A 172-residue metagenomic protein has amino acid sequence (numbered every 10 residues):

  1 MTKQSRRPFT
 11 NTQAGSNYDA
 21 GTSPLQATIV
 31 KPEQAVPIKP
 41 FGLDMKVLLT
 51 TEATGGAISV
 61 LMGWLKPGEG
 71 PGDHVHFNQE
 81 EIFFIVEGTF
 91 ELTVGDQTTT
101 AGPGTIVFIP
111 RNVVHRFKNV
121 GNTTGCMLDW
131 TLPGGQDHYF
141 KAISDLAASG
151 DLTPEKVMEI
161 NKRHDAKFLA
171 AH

Functional and structural regions predicted by a protein language model:
T2-I58, S149-H172: A short, N-terminal "cap"/entry segment at the start of jelly-roll beta-barrel domains of the cupin/DSBH fold
I29-K31, D96-V114: Short acidic-glycine-tyrosine-enriched beta hairpin
K31, D44-V47, L61-H76: Conserved short histidine dyad/triad with adjacent acidic residue
V47, V60-W64, I82, T98 (+1 more regions): Conserved hydrophobic/aromatic beta-strand scaffold that supports enzyme active sites
T54, E91, R111-D137: Ligand-binding loop in jelly-roll beta-barrel domains
A57, E81-F84, Y139-A142: Residue-level recognition of specific faces of alpha-helices
V60-K66, V75-V94, W130: Short, conserved beta-strand element in jelly-roll/cupin
C126-D129, F140-A148: A hydrophobic, small-residue-rich beta->alpha segment in the mid-to-C-terminal subdomain of diverse proteins
